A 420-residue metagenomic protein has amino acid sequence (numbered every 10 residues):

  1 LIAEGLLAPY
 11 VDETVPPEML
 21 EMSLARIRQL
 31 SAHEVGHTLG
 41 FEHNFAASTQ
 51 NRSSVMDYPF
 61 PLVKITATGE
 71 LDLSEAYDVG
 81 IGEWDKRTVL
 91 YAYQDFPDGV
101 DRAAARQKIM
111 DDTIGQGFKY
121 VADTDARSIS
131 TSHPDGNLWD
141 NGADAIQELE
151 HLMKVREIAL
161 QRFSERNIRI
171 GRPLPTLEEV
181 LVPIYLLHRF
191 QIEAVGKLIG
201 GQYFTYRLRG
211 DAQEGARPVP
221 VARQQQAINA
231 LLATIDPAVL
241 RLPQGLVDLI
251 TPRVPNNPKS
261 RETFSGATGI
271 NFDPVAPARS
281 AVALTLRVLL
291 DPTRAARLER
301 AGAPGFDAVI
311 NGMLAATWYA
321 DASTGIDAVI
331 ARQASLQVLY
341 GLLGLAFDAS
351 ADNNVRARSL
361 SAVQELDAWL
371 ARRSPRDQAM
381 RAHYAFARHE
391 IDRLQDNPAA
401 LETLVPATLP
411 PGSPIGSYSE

Functional and structural regions predicted by a protein language model:
L1-T38: Active-site-proximal segment of zinc-dependent metalloprotease catalytic domains
P17-E18, M22, Q50-E420: Conserved catalytic/binding loops enriched for acidic/polar residues
I27, H43, A47, F60: Active-site proximal loops enriched in glycine and acidic residues that flank catalytic Cys/His/Asp and coordinate
V35-T49: Catalytic Zn2+-binding segment of zinc metalloproteases
